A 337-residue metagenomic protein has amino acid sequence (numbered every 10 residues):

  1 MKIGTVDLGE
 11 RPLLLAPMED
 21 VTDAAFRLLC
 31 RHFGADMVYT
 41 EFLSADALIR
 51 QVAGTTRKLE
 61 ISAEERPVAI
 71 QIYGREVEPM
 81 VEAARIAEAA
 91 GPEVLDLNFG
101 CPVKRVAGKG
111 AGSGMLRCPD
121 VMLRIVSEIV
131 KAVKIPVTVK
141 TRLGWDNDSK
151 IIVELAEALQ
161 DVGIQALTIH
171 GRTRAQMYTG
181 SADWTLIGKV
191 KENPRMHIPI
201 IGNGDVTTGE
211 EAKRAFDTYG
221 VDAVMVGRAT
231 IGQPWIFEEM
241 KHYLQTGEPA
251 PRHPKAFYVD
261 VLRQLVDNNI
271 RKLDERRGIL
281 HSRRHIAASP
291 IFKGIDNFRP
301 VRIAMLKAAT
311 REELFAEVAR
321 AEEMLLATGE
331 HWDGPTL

Functional and structural regions predicted by a protein language model:
M1-G4, G9, L13, E19 (+8 more regions): Alpha/beta catalytic cores of nucleotide-metabolism and tRNA/nucleoside-modifying enzymes
M1-G4, G9, M18-E93: Glycine-rich, positively charged N-terminal anion/phosphate-binding segment
I3, L13-A16, V38, L43-S44 (+7 more regions): Residue-level signal for pocket-adjacent positions within structured domains
L13-P17, V38-T40, V68-I72, L95 (+4 more regions): Hydrophobic faces of well-ordered beta-strands that scaffold small-molecule active sites in alpha/beta enzyme cores
M18-D20, L43-A45, Y73-R75, G100-P102 (+4 more regions): Active-site beta-loop-alpha junctions enriched in small/polar residues
H32, V81-A111, D120-I198: Alpha/beta enzyme core
L116-R117: Aromatic- and acidic-residue-enriched carbohydrate-binding clefts of CAZyme catalytic domains
